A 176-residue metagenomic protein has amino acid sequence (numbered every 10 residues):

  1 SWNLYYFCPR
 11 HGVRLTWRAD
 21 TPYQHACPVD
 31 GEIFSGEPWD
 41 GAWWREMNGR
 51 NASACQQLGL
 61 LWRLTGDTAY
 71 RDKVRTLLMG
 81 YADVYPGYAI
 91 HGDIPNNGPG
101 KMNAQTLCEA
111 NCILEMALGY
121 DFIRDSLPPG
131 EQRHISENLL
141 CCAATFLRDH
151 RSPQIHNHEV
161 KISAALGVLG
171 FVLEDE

Functional and structural regions predicted by a protein language model:
S1-L169: Extracellular glycan-targeting catalytic surfaces
L169-E176: Short, intrinsically disordered, charge-balanced linker/junction segments flanking boundaries in proteins
